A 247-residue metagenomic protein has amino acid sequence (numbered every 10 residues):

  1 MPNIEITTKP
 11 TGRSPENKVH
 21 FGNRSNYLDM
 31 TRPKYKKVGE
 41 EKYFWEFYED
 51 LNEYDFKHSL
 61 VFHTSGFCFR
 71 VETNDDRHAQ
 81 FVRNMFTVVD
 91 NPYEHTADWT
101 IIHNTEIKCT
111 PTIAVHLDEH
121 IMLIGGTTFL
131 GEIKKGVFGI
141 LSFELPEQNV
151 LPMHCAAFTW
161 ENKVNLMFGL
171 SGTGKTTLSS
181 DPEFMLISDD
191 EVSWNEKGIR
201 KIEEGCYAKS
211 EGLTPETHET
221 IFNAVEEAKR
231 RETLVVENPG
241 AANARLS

Functional and structural regions predicted by a protein language model:
P2-N52, S59-A79, A97-D98, H154-L170 (+2 more regions): Glycine-rich, often acidic-flanked micro-motifs that create phosphate/phosphodiester-binding or positioning elements
D76-H95: Intrinsically disordered, low-complexity, positively charged segments
A97-T105: Short, well-ordered secondary-structure micro-motifs within conserved domains or adaptor modules
I107-E144: Charged, amphipathic alpha-helical linker segments immediately N-terminal to NTP-binding catalytic cores
G139-E144, E161, D181-M185: Generic, well-ordered alpha-helical scaffold segments in large soluble proteins
N149-L151: Short coil-to-beta microelement around the adenine-binding A-loop and adjacent beta1/P-loop entry of ABC ATPase
G174-K175: Conserved glycine(s) of the Walker
